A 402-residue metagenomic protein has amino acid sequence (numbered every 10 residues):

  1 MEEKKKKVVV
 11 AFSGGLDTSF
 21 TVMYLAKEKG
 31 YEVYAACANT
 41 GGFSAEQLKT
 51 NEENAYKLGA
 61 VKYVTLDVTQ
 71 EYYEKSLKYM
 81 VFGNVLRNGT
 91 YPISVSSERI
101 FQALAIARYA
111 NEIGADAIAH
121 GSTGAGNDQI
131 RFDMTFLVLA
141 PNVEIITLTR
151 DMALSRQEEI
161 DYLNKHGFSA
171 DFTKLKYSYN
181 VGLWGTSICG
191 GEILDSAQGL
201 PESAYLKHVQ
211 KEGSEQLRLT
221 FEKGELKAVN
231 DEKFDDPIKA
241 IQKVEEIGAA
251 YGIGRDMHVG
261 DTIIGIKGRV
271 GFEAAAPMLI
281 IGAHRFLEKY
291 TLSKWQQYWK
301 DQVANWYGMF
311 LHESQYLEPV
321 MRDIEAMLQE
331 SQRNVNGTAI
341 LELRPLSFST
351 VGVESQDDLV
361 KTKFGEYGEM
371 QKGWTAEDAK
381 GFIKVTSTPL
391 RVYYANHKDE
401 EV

Functional and structural regions predicted by a protein language model:
E2-A11, L16-V402: Nucleotide-activated chemistry modules centered on ATP-dependent adenylation/adenylyltransferase
